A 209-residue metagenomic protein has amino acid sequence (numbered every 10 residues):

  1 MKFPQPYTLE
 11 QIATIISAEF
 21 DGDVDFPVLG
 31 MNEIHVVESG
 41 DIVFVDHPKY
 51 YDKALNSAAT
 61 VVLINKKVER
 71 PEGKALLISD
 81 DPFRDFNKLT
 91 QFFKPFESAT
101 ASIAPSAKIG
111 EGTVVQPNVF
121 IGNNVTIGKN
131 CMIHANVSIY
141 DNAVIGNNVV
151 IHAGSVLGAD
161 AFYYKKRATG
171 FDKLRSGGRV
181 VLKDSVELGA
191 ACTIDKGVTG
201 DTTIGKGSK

Functional and structural regions predicted by a protein language model:
M1-D41, V45: Conserved catalytic and cofactor-binding micro-motifs that handle phosphate-bearing ligands or nucleotide cofactors
P6, S79, F83, V180-S185: Electropositive phosphate-/nucleotide-binding environments in soluble metabolic enzymes
Q11, I15, K88, S185: Alpha-helical scaffold segments in soluble metabolic enzymes
V37-E38, D52-S57, K66-A75, T126: Short loop/helix-cap segments at secondary-structure boundaries that form the rim of catalytic
I42-V45, A59-N65: Short, hydrophobic beta-strand segments that form beta-sheet elements in well-ordered domains
F44, A101-K209: Structural signal for interior beta-strand "rungs" in well-ordered beta-sheet cores of soluble enzyme domains
P48-K49: Alpha-helix/helix-capping structural signal
I64-S106, G112: Short, basic phosphate-binding NTP loop
